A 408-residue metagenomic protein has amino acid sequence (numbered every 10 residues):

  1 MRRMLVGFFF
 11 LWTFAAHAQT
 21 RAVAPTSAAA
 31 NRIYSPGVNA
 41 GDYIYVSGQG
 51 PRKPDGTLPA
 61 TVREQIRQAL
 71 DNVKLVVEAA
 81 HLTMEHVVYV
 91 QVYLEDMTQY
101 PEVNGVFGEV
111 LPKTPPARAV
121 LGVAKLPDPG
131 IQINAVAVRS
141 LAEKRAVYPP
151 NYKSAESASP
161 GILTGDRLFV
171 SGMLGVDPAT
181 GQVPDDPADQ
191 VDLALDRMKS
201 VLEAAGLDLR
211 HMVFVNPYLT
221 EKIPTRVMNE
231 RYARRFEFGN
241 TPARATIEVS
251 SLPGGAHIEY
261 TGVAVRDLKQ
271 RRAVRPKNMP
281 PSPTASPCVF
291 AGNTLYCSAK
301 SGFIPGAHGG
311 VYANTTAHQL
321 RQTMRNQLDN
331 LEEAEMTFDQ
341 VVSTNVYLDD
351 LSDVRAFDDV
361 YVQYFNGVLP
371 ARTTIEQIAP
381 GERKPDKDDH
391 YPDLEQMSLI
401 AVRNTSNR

Functional and structural regions predicted by a protein language model:
M4-A15: Bacterial N-terminal signal peptides
H17-D71, L75-Y89, Y93-D196, S200-F214 (+2 more regions): N-terminal presequence-like segments and the immediate start of the first folded domain
